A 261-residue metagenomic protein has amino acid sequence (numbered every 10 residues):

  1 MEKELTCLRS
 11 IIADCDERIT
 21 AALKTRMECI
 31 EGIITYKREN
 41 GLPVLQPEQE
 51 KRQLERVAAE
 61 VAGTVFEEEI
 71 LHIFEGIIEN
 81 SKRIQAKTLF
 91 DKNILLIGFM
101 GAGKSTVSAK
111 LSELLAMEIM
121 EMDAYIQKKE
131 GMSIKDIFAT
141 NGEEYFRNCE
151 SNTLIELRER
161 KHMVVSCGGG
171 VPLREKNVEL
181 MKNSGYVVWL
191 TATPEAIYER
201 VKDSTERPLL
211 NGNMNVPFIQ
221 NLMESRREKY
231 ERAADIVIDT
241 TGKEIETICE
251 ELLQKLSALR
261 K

Functional and structural regions predicted by a protein language model:
M1-D91: Domain-level signature for soluble enzymes in the chorismate/prephenate branch of the shikimate pathway
L96: Hydrophobic anchor at the beta1->P-loop junction of P-loop NTPases
F99: P-loop (Walker A) phosphate-binding loop of NTP-binding proteins
S105: Walker A/P-loop
K110, L114, R227-K261: NTP-dependent small-molecule kinase module
E121-V171, K176-E179, R207: ATP-dependent small-molecule kinase phosphotransfer cores that center on conserved nucleotide phosphate-binding segments
G169-V171, T193-E195, K243: Short glycine-rich anion-binding loops that position phosphate/pyrophosphate groups of nucleotides and phosphorylated
S184-E228: A glycine- and Lys/Arg-enriched "phosphate-lid" helix/loop adjacent to the NTP-binding pocket of small-molecule kinases
